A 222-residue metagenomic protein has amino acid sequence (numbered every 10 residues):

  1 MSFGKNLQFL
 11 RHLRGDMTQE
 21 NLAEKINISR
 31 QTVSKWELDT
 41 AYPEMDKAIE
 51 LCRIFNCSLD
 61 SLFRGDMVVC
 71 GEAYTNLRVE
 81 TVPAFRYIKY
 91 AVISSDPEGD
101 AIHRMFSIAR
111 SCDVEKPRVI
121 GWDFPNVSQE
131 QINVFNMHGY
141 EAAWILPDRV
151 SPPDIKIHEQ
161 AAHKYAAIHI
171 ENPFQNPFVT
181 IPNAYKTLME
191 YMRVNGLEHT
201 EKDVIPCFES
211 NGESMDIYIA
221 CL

Functional and structural regions predicted by a protein language model:
M1-G15: A short, Lys/Arg-rich alpha-helix, primarily the initiator
K5, F9, E24, K35 (+1 more regions): DNA-binding alpha-helical recognition surfaces that contact promoter or target DNA
L7-L10, I26, Q31, P43: General helical secondary-structure elements
Q8-F9, E20, I49: Residues within the helices of the helix-turn-helix
R11, A23, C52: The alpha-helix within a helix-turn-helix
G15-K35: Short alpha-helical DNA-recognition segment
Q31-S34, L38, E44-M45, I49 (+2 more regions): A solvent-exposed interaction/effector surface
